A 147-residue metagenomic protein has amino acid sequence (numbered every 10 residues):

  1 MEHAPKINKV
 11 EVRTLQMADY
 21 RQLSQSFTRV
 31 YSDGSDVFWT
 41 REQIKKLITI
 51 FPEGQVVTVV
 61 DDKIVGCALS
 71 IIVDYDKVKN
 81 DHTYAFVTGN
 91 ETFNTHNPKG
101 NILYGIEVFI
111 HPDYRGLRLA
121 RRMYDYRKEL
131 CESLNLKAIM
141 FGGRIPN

Functional and structural regions predicted by a protein language model:
M1-I72, D76-K77: Short amphipathic alpha-helix that is part of the acyltransferase structural core
L15, V108-I110: Hydrophobic adenine-recognition pocket in adenosine-nucleotide-binding enzymes
S32, N97, R115: Short, surface-exposed alpha-helical recognition segments that flank or form part of ligand/macromolecule-binding
S35-W39, H82, N90-T95, K128-C131: Glycine-rich loops and low-complexity Gly/Arg-rich segments that provide flexible linkers or classic glycine-based
A68-E107, M140-N147: Conserved acyl-donor/pantetheine-binding loop and adjacent beta-alpha core of acyl/acetyltransferases and related
I110, R115-E132, M140-F141: Conserved acetyl-CoA-binding loop-helix of GNAT-fold acetyltransferases
K137: Short acidic/polar active-site loop segments enriched in Thr and Asp
